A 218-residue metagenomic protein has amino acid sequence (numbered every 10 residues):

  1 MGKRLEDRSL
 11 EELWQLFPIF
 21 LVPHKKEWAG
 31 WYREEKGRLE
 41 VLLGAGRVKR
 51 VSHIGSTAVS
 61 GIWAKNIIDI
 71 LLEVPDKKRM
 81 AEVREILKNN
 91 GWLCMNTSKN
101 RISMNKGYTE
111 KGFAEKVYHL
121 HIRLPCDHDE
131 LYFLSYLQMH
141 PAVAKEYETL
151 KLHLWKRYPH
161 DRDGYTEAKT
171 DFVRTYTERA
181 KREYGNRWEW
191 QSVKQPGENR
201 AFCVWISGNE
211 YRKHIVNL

Functional and structural regions predicted by a protein language model:
M1-S52, R174, G185: Helical scaffold of the NTase/Pol beta-like nucleotidyltransferase catalytic core
L39-I70, V74-K78: Active-site nucleotide-donor binding segment shared across nucleotidyl transfer reactions
E82-N90: Short amphipathic alpha-helices in soluble, non-transmembrane regions that often serve as interface/regulatory elements
N90-P125: Conserved catalytic core of two-metal-ion nucleotidyltransferases
H128-G197, C203: Catalytic cores of NTP-dependent nucleotidyl/adenyl transfer enzymes across multiple folds
R212-N217: Short, intrinsically disordered C-terminal tails of secreted or membrane-associated proteins
